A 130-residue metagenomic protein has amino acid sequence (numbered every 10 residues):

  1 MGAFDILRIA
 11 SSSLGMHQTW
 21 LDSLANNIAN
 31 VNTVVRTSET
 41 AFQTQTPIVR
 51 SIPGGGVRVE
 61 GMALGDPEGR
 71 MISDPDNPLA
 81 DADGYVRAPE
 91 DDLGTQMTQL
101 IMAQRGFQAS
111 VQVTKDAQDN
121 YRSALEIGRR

Functional and structural regions predicted by a protein language model:
M1-R130: Amphipathic alpha-helical polymerization modules
